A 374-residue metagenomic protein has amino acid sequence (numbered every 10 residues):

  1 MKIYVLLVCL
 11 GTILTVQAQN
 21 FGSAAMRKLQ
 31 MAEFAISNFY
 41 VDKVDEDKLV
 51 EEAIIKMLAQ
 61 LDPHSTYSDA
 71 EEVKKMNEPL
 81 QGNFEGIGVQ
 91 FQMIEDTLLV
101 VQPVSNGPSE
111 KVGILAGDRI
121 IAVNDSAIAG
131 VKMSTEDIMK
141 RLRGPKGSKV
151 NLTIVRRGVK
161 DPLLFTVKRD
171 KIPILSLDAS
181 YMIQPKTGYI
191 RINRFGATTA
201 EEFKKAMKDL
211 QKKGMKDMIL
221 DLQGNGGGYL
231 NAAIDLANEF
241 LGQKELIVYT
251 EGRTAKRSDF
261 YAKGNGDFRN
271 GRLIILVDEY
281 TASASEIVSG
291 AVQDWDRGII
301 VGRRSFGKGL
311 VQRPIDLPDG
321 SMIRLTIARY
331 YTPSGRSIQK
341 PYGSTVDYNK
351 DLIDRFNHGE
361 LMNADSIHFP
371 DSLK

Functional and structural regions predicted by a protein language model:
M1-S23: Bacterial Sec-dependent N-terminal signal peptides
A18-A25, L29, E33-E46, D69 (+4 more regions): Cleft-lining beta-strand/loop regions that shape enzyme active-site pockets
V44-D62: An acidic helix/loop motif centered on a single conserved Asp/Glu that marks catalytic or ligand-interacting sites
E52, P63-Q102: PDZ/PDZ-like peptide-tail recognition elements
G117-R119: Structural motif
I121-A122, I299, R324, Q339: Hydrophobic beta-strand signal
L317-I327, H368-K374: Short acidic, Pro/Gly- and aromatic-enriched capping/linker segments at domain boundaries
P333-K374: Conserved functional hotspot residues or short segments at active or partner-binding sites across diverse domains
